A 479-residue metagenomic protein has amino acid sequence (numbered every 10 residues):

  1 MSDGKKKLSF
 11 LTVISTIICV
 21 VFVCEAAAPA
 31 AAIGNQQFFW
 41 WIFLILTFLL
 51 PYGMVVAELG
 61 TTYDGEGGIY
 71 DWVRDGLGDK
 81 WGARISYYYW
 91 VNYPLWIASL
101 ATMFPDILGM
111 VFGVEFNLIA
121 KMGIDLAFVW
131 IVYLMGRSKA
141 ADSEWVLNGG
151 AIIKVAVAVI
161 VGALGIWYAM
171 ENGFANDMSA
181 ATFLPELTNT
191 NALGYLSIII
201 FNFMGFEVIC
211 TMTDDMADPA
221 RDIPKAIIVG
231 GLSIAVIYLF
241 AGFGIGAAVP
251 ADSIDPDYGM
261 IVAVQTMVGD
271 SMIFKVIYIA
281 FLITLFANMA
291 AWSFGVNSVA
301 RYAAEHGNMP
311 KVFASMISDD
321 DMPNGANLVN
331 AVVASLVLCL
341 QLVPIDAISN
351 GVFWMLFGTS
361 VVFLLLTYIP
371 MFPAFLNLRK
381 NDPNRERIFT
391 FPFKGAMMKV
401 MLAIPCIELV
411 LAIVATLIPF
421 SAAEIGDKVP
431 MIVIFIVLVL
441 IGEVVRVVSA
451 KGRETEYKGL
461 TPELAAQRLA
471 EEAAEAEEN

Functional and structural regions predicted by a protein language model:
M1-F43, L49-A57, Y63-E66, A180 (+2 more regions): Membrane-interface "cap" regions at the ends of multi-pass membrane proteins
M1-K7, F372-V400, P419-N479: Terminal cytosolic tails of multi-pass membrane transporters, especially the segment immediately following the final
S2-L11, L126, A217-R221, K225 (+3 more regions): Loop-to-transmembrane helix boundary motifs in multi-pass membrane proteins
E25-I124, S233, M431-G442: Extracellular loop-to-transmembrane helix junctions
F38-F39, F116, A120, N148-Y278: Helix-loop-helix junctions that connect adjacent transmembrane segments in multi-pass membrane transporters
D71-W72, G78, M110-V114, I228-A290 (+1 more regions): TM-loop-TM module centered on a large, flexible mid-protein loop between adjacent transmembrane helices in multi-pass
Y88-T102, F203, V208-D215, S271-K311 (+3 more regions): Membrane-helix boundary/coupling elements in multi-pass transport proteins
I119-F174, L187, M204, I227-L232 (+4 more regions): Membrane-interface loop-to-helix entry segments
